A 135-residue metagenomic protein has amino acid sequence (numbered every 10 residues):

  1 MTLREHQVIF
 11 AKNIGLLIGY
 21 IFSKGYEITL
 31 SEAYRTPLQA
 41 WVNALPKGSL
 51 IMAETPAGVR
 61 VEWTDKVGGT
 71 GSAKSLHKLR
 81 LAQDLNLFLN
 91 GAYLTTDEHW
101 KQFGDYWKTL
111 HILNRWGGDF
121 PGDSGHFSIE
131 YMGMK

Functional and structural regions predicted by a protein language model:
M1-A11, Y20, T29: Short, N-terminal intrinsically disordered low-complexity segments that are rich in Pro/Gly and polar/charged residues
L3, E32, L87: Short glycine-centered, acidic/aromatic-flanked micro-motifs in structured strand/loop junctions that mark active-site
R4-K12, P37, L94-K101: Soluble non-cytosolic domains of exported or imported proteins
E5, S23, N43-A44, N90 (+1 more regions): Polar/charged alpha-helical tracts
K12-N13, K78: Short solvent-exposed loop/turn micro-motifs enriched in small/polar/acidic residues
N13-Y26, Q102-N114: Generic non-transmembrane alpha-helical segments
I14-A73: Secreted/periplasmic proteins that engage bacterial cell-wall peptidoglycan
T64-K135: Catalytic cores and adjacent binding grooves of peptidoglycan-active enzymes
